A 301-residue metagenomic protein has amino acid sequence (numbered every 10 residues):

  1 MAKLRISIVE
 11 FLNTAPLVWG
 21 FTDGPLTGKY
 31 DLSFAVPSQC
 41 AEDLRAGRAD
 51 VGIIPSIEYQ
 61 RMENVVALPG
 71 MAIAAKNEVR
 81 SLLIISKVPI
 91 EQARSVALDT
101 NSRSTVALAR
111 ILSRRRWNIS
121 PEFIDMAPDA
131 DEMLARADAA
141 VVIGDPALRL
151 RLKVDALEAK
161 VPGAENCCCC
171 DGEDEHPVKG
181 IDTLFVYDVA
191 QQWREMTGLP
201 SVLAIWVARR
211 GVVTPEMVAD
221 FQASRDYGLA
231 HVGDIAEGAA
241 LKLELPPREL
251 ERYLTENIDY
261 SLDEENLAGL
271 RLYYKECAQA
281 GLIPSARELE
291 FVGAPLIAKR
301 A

Functional and structural regions predicted by a protein language model:
A2-E10, Y30-S33, R94-A97: Short, well-ordered beta-strand elements
L12-N13, V36-P37, R48-Q60, M71 (+2 more regions): Beta->alpha turn/N-cap motifs
P16-G28, V106-D125, G172, A236: Ligand-binding cleft/hinge of the Venus flytrap
G20, S81-I90, S95, S201-P215: A bilobed periplasmic-binding-protein/Venus flytrap-type ligand-binding module shared by bacterial periplasmic
D31-E42, I119-A139: Short helix-initiation/N-cap motifs at beta->coil->alpha
M71-A130, T183, Y187-Q192: A conserved helix-loop-strand patch within extracytoplasmic ligand-binding domains of the periplasmic binding
D125-G238: Pocket-lining segment of extracytoplasmic ligand-binding domains
V212-E276: Secondary-structure end/capping motifs
